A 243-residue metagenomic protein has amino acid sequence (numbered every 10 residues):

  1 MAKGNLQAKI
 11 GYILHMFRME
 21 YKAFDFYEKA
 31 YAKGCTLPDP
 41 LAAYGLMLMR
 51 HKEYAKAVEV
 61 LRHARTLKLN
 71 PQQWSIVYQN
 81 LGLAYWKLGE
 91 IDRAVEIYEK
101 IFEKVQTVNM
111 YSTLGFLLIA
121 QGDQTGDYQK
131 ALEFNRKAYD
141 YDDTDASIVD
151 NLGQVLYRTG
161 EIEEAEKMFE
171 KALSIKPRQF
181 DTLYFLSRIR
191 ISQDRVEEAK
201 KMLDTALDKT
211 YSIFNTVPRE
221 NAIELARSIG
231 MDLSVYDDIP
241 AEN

Functional and structural regions predicted by a protein language model:
M1, K33, L67-N70, E103-K104 (+4 more regions): Structural marker of alpha-solenoid helical repeat scaffolds
N5, D39, Q72-I76, N109-T113 (+3 more regions): Start-of-helix register in tetratricopeptide repeats
K9, A43-L46, N80, T113-F116 (+3 more regions): Canonical tetratricopeptide repeat
Q72, A120-T125, G160, D194 (+3 more regions): Short coil/turn linking the two alpha-helices of tandem helical-hairpin repeats
K200-N243: Terminal, low-structured helical/coil segments at or just beyond the last alpha-helical repeat
